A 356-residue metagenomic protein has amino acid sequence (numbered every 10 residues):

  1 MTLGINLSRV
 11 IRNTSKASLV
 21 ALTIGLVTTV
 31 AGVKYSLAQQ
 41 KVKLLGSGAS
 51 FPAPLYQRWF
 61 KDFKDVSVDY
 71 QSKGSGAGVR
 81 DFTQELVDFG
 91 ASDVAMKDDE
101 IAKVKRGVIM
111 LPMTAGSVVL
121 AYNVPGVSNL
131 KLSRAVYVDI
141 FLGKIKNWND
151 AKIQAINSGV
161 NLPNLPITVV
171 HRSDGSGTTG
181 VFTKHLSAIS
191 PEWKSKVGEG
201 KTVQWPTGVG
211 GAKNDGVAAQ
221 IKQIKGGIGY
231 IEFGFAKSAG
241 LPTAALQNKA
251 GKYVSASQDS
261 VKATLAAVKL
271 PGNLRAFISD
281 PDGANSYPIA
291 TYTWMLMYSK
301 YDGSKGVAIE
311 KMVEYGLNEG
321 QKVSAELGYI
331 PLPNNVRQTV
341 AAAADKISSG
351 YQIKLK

Functional and structural regions predicted by a protein language model:
M1-N13: N-terminal secretory signal peptides that target proteins for export/translocation
L7, V27-T28, L86: Assembly/oligomerization scaffold segments
R12, V30, Y35-L37: Glycine-centered signal
K16-T29: Bacterial N-terminal signal peptides
Y35-K356: Flexible loop/hinge segments at secondary-structure junctions
